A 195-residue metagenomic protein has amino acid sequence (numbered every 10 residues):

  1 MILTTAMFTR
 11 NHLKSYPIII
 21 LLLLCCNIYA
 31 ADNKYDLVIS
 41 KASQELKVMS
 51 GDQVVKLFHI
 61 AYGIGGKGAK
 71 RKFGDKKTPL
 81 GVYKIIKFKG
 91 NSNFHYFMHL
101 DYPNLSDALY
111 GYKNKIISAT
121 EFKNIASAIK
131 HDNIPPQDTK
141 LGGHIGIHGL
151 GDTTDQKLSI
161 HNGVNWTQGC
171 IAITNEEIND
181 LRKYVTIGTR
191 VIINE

Functional and structural regions predicted by a protein language model:
T5-P17: Bacterial N-terminal signal peptides that target proteins for export
C25-C26: N-terminal signal peptide c-region/cleavage motif recognized by signal peptidases
A30-G66: A structural motif detector for short, solvent-exposed N-terminal "entry" segments of globular domains
A31-Y35, Y62-I86, D132, N175-N179: N-terminal post-signal-peptidase region of extra-cytosolic proteins
S43-E45, V82, H144: Structural motif
N91-E195: Exported/periplasmic cell-wall-interacting domains
